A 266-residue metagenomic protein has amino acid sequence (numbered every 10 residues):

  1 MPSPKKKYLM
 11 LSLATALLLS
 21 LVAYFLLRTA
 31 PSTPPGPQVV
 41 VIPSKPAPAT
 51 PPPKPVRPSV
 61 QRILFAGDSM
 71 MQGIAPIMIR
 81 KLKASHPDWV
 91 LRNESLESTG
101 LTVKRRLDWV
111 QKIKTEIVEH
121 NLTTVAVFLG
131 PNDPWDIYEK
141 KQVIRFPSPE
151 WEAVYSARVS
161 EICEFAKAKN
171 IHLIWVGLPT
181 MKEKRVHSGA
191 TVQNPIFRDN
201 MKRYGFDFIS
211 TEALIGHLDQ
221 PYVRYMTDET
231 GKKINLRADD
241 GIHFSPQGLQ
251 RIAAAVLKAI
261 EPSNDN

Functional and structural regions predicted by a protein language model:
M1-L64, E119-H120, S263-N266: N-terminal secretory targeting modules
L19, L26, T180-N266: Catalytic His-Asp segment of secreted/periplasmic serine-dependent ester chemistry enzymes
V56-P149: Conserved SGNH/GDSL esterase-like catalytic core that processes O-acyl groups on lipids and polysaccharides
Q61-S69, E97-K104, R145-A153, I162-C163 (+2 more regions): Second-shell loop/turn segments in exported
M70, I74, M78, W109 (+9 more regions): Stable alpha-helical elements in mature extracytoplasmic
I79, K83, P87, V118-N121 (+6 more regions): Sec-exported extracytoplasmic/periplasmic mature domains
F128-Y138, S160-N194: Active-site segments of SGNH/GDSL-like serine hydrolases that catalyze O-acetyl group transfer/hydrolysis on lipids
